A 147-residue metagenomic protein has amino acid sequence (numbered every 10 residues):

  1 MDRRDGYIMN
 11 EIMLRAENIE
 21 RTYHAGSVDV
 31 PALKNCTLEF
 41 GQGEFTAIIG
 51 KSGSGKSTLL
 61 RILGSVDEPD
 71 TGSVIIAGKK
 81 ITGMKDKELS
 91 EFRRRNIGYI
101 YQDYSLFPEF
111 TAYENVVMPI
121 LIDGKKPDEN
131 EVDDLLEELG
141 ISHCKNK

Functional and structural regions predicted by a protein language model:
N10-M13, T22-N35: A short, flexible loop at the N-terminus of ABC-type nucleotide-binding domains that lies
S27-V30, I81-G98: ABC ATPase NBD coupling module
I49-K51: The feature captures the beta-strand-to-loop junction immediately N-terminal to the Walker
G64: Helix-to-loop junction immediately C-terminal to a conserved catalytic motif
G72-K80: Conserved ABC transporter NBD signature motif
K79-K80, P127-C144: Conserved ABC ATPase "signature" region
F110-P119: Short coil-to-helix segment of the ABC ATPase nucleotide-binding domain corresponding to the Q-loop/switch region
